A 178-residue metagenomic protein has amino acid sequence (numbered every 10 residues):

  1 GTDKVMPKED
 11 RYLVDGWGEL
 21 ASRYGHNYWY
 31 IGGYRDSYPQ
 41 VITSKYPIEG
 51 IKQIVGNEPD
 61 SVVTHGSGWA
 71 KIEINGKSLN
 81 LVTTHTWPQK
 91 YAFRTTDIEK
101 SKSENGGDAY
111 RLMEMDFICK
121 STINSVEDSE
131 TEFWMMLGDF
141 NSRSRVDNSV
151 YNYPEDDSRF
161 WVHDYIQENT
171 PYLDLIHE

Functional and structural regions predicted by a protein language model:
T2-Q89: Structured beta-strand-rich core segments of catalytic domains in phosphoester-bond hydrolases
Y91-F93: Outer-membrane beta-barrel proteins
T95-E178: Metal-dependent phosphoesterases centered on the DNase I-like endonuclease/exonuclease/phosphatase
